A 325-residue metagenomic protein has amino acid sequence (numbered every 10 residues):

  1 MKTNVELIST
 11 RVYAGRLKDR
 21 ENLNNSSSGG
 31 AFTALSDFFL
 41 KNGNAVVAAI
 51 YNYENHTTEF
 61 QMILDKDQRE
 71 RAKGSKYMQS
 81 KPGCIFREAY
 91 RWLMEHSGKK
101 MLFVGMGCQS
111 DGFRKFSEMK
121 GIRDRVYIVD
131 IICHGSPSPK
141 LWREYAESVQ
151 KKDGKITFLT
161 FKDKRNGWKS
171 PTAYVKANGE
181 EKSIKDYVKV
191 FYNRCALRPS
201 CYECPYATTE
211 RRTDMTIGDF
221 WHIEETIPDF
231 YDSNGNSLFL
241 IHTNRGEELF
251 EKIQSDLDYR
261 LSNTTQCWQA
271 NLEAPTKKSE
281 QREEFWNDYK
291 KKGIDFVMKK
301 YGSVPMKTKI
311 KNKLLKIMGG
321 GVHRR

Functional and structural regions predicted by a protein language model:
M1-G105, K252-R325: Iron-sulfur-cluster electron-transfer modules
N42-A45, G154-R325: Long, compositionally biased charged/polar accessory segments in the mid-to-C-terminal portions of proteins
V47, Y127-V129, M215: Hydrophobic/aromatic beta-strand patches that form the interior of the parallel beta-sheet core in alpha/beta enzyme
A48-I50, V104-G105, D130-I132, T160-K162: Short beta-strand segments
T58-F60, G112-F116, S138-R143: A short acidic (Asp/Glu
E95, R114-V126, A146-K151: Short, surface-exposed basic-aromatic patches at helix termini and helix-loop junctions that form
D124-S148: Short, flexible loop segments at boundaries between secondary-structure elements
